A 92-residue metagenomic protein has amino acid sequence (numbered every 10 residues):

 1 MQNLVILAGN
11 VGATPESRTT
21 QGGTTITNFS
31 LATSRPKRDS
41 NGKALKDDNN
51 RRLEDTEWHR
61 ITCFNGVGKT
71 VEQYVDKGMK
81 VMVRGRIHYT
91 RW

Functional and structural regions predicted by a protein language model:
M1-W92: Single-stranded nucleic acid-binding surfaces, predominantly the OB-fold ssDNA-binding core
